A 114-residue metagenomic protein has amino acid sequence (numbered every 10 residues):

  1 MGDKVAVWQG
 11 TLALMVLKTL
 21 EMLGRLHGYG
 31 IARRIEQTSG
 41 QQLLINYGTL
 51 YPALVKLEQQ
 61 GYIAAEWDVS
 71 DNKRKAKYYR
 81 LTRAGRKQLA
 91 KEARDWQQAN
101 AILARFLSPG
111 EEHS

Functional and structural regions predicted by a protein language model:
M1-V5: Short, Lys/Arg-enriched N-terminal segment that forms or immediately precedes the first helix of a structured domain
A6-T49: N-terminal helix-turn-helix DNA-binding core of bacterial DNA-binding proteins
T11, M15, A76, R80 (+1 more regions): Amphipathic alpha-helical recognition patches that constitute DNA-binding helices
L50-L57: Basic amphipathic alpha-helical segments that dock to polyanions
E58-K75, R80: Beta-hairpin "wing" of winged helix-turn-helix
L81-G85: Accessory beta->alpha helical hairpin/"wing" motif in late/C-terminal subdomains of nucleic-acid enzymes
R86-S114: Amphipathic alpha-helical dimerization/coiled-coil segments that flank or bridge DNA-binding/regulatory modules
